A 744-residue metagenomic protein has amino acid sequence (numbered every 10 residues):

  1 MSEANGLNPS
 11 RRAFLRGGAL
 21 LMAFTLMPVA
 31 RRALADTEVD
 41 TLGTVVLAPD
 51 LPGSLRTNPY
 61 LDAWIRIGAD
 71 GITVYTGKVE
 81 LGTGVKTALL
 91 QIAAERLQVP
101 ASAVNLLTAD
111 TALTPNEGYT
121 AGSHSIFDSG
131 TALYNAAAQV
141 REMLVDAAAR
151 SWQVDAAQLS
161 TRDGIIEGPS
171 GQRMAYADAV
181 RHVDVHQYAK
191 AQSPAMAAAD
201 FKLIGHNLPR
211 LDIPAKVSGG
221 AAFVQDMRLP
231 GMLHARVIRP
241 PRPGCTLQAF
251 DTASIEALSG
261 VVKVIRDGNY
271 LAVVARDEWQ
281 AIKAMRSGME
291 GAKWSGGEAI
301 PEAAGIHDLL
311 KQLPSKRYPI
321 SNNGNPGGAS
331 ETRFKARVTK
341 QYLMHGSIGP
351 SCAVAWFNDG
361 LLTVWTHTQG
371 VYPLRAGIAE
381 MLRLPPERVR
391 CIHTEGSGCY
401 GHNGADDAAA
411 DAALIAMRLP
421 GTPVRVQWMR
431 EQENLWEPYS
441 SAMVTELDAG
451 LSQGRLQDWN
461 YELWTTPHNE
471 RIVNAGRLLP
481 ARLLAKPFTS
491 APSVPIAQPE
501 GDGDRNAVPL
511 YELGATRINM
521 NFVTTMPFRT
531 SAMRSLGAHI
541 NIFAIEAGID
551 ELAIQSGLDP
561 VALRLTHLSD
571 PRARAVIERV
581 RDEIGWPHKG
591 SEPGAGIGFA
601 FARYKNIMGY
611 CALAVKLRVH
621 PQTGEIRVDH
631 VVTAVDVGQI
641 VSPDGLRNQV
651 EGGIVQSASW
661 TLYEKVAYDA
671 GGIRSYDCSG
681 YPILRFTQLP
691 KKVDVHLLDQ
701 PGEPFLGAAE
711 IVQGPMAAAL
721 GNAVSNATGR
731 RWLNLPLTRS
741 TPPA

Functional and structural regions predicted by a protein language model:
S2-P28, A35-A744: Cofactor-binding beta-sheet edge motifs in enzyme active sites
